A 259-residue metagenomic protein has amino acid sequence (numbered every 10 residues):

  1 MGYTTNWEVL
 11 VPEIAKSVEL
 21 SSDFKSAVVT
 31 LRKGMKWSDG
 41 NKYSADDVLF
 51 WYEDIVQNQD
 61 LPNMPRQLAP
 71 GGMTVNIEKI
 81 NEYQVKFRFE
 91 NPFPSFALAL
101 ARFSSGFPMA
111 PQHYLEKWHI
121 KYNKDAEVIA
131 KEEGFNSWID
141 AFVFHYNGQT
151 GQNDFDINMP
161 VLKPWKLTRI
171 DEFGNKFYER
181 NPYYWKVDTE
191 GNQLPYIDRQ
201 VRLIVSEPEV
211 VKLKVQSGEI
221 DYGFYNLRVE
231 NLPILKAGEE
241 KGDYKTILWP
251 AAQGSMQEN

Functional and structural regions predicted by a protein language model:
M1-S22, E53: N-terminal lobe/hinge region of extracytoplasmic solute-binding protein
G2-T5, K36, E53-D60, P92-P94 (+3 more regions): Sec-exported extracytoplasmic/periplasmic mature domains
T4, R32-K33, N91, N181-Y183 (+1 more regions): A bilobed periplasmic-binding-protein/Venus flytrap-type ligand-binding module shared by bacterial periplasmic
E19, Q67-H145: Surface-exposed binding/hinge segments that line and control ligand-binding clefts or catalytic entry sites
R32, Q152-D156, Y183-I234: Ligand-site clamp/hinge motif
N158-V187, G191, V211: Bilobed "Venus flytrap"/periplasmic-binding protein-like clamshell domains and structurally analogous long
N226-N259: Local pocket/hinge segments that shape ligand/substrate recognition
